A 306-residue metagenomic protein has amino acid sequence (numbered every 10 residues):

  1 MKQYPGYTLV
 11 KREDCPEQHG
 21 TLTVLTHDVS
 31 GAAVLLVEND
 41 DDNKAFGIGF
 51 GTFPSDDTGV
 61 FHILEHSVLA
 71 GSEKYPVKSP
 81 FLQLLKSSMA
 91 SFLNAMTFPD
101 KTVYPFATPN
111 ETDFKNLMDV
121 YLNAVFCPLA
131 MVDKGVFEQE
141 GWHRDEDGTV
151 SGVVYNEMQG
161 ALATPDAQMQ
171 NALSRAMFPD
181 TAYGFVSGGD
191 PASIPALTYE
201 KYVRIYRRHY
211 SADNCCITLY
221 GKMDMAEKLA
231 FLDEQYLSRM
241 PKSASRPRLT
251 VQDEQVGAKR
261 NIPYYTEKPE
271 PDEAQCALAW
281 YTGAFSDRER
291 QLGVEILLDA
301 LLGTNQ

Functional and structural regions predicted by a protein language model:
M1-D41: N- or domain-start disorder-to-order transition segments that initiate the globular core
M1-P5, F53, S67, G71-L249 (+3 more regions): Charge-rich, well-structured scaffold segments of protease-associated domains
L22-D28, R260-K268: Short acidic-hydrophobic surface loop/beta-edge motif
T26-E38, P269-A277, F285-E289: Active-site-adjacent "gating/activation" loops or surface patches in catalytic cores
A33-V37, A90-N94, R204-Y206, P263-E267: Short beta-strand/turn micro-motifs at beta-sheet edges
G49-G59: Short pre-active-site segment immediately N-terminal to the catalytic Zn-binding motif
T58-A70, E295: Active-site recognition of the HExxH zinc-binding catalytic motif
R248-A258: Short proline/glycine- and acidic-rich turn/helix-capping motifs at secondary-structure junctions
